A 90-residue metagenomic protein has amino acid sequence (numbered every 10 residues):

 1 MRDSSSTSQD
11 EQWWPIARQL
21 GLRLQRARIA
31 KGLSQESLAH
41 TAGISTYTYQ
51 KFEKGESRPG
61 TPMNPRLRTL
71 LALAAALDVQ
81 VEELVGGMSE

Functional and structural regions predicted by a protein language model:
M1-D10, W14, A75, V81-E90: Short, charged recognition helix plus adjacent turn of helix-turn-helix-like nucleic-acid-binding domains
R2-G32: A short, Lys/Arg-rich alpha-helix, primarily the initiator
I16, G60-M63: Short helix-capping/hinge SLiMs at alpha-helix to coil transitions
L24, Q35, L67-L70: Helix-turn-helix DNA-binding elements, focusing on the entry/boundary residues of the two helices that contact DNA
I29, H40, A75: Alpha-helical residues within the helix-turn-helix
L33-R58: Short alpha-helical DNA-recognition segment
M63-E83: DNA major-groove recognition helix of helix-turn-helix/homeodomain DNA-binding modules
